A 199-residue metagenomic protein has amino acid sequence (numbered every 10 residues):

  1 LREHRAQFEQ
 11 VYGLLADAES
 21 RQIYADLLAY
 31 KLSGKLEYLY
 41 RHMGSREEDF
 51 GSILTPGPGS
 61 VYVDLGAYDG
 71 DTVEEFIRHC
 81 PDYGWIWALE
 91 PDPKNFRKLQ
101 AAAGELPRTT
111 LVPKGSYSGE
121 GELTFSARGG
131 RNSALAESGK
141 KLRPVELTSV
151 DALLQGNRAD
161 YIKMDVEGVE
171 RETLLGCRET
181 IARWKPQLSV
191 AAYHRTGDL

Functional and structural regions predicted by a protein language model:
L1-L199: Phosphate/nucleotide-binding beta-alpha loop and adjacent structural elements of enzyme active sites
